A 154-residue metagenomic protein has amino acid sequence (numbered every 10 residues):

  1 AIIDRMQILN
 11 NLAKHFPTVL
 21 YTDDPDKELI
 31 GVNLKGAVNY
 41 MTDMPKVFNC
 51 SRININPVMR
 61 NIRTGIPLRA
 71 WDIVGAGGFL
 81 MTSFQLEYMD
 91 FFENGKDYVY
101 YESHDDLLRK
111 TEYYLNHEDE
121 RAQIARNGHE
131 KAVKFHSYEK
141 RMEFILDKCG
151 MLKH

Functional and structural regions predicted by a protein language model:
A1-P67, F79-Y88: Nucleotide-sugar donor-binding catalytic core of glycosyltransferases
I3, G150-M151: Residues lining hydrophobic/aromatic ligand-binding pockets adjacent to catalytic sites
D72-V74: Short alpha-helix at the nucleotide-sugar/activated-sugar donor binding site of glycosyltransferases and closely
G95-Y101: A short acidic/histidine/glycine-rich donor-binding loop in glycosyltransferase catalytic cores
H104-E120: C-terminal "capping" alpha-helix adjacent to the active site of nucleotide-linked donor transferases in cell-envelope
N116-C149: A charged, aromatic-enriched C-terminal amphipathic alpha-helix characteristic of glycosyltransferases across folds
